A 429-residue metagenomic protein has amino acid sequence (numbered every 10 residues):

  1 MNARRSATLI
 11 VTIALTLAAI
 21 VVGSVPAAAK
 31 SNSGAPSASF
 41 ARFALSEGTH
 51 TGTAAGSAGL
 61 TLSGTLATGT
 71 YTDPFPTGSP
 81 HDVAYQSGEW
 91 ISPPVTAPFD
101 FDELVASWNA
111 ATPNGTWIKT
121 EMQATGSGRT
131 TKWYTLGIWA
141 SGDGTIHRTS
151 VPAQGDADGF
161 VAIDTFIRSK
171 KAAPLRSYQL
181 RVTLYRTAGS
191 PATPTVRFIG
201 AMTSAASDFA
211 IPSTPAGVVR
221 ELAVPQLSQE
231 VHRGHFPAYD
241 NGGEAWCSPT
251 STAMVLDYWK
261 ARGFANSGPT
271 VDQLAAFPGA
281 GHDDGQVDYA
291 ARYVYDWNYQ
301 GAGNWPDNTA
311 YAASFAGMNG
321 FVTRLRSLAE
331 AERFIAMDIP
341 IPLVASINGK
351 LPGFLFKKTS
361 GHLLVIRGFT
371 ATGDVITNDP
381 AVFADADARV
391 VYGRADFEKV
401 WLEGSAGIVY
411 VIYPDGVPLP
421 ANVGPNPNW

Functional and structural regions predicted by a protein language model:
M1-V11: Bacterial N-terminal signal peptides that target proteins for export
I10-V21: Bacterial N-terminal signal peptides
A19-A35: C-terminal region of N-terminal signal peptides and the immediate post-cleavage residues of exported proteins
F40-E47, A54-S79, T96-F99, G115 (+7 more regions): Noncatalytic regulatory segments and standalone regulatory/sensor domains
D82-D100, R168-A172: Extracellular and analogous surface-interaction loops
S92, Q273-W429: Conserved active-site-adjacent core of cysteine acyl-enzyme catalytic domains
F99-P113, I347: A short beta-strand element within beta-rich, extracytoplasmic domains of secreted/secretory-pathway proteins
Y185-G301, T370, N426-W429: Active-site-adjacent structural segments surrounding the nucleophilic cysteine of cysteine proteases and isopeptidases
